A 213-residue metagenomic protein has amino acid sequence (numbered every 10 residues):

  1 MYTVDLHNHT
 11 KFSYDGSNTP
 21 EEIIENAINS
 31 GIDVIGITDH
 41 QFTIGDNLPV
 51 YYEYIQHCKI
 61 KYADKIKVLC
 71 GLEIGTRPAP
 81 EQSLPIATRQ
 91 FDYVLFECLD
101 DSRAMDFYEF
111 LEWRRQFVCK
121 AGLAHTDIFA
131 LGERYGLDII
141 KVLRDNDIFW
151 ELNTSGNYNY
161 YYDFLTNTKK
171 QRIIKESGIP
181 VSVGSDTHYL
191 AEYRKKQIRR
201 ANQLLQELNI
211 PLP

Functional and structural regions predicted by a protein language model:
M1-L6, T10, P20-E21, S83-I86 (+2 more regions): Charged catalytic cores and adjacent phosphate/nucleic-acid-binding surfaces used for phosphate/nucleic-acid chemistry
Y2-V4, V34, Y93, G122: Structural motif
D5, I37-T38, G71, L123-H125 (+1 more regions): Generic enzyme active-site microenvironment
D15-T19: Glycine-rich anion/phosphate-binding loops
E21-T38, Q56-Y62: Alpha-helical scaffold segments that flank or form the walls of functional sites
D39-H40, E73, S155, D186: Proline- and acidic/polar-enriched loop/turn elements at helix boundaries
Q41-E151, Q206-P211: Extended substrate/RNA-proximal surfaces in nucleic-acid metabolism proteins
